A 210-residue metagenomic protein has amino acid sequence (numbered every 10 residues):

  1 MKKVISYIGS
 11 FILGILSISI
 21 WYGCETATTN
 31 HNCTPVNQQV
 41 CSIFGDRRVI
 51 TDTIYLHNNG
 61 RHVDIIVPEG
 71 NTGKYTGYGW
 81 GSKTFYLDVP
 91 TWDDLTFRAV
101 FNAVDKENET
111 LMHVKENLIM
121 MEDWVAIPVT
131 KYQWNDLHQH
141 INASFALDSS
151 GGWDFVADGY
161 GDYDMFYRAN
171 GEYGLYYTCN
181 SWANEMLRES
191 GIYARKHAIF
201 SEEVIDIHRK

Functional and structural regions predicted by a protein language model:
K2-Y7, W21-H31, A143-K210: Activation targets extended, charge/polar-rich intrinsically disordered C-terminal tails
I8-I20: Hydrophobic membrane-insertion alpha-helices, especially the h-region of bacterial N-terminal signal peptides
T29-V40: Alpha-helical transmembrane signal-anchor/signal-peptide segments
C41, R48-I127: Glycine-rich catalytic cores of cysteine/serine-nucleophile enzymes that process amide/ester linkages in cell-envelope
D46-R47, E189: Residues at alpha-helix termini
G60, Y132, D136, T178: Short, well-structured alpha-helical interface segments that form or flank functional binding sites
M121-T130, Y167-G174: Second-shell loop/turn segments in exported
W124-S150, Y163: Internal catalytic-core helix/loop-beta-alpha segment that presents or stabilizes conserved functional determinants
